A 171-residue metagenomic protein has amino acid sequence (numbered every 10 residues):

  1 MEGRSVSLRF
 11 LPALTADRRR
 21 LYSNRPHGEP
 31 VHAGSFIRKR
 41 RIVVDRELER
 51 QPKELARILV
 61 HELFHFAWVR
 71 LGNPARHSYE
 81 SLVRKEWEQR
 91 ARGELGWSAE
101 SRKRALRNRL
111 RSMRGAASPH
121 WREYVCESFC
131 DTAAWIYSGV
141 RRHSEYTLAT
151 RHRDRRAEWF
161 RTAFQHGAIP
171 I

Functional and structural regions predicted by a protein language model:
M1-R4, D17-H32, R76-I171: Metalloprotease/metallohydrolase-associated module, dominated by Zn2+-dependent proteases
V6-F10: Generic structural signal for residues in well-ordered beta-strands
L11-S81: Active-site scaffold of zinc-dependent metalloenzymes
